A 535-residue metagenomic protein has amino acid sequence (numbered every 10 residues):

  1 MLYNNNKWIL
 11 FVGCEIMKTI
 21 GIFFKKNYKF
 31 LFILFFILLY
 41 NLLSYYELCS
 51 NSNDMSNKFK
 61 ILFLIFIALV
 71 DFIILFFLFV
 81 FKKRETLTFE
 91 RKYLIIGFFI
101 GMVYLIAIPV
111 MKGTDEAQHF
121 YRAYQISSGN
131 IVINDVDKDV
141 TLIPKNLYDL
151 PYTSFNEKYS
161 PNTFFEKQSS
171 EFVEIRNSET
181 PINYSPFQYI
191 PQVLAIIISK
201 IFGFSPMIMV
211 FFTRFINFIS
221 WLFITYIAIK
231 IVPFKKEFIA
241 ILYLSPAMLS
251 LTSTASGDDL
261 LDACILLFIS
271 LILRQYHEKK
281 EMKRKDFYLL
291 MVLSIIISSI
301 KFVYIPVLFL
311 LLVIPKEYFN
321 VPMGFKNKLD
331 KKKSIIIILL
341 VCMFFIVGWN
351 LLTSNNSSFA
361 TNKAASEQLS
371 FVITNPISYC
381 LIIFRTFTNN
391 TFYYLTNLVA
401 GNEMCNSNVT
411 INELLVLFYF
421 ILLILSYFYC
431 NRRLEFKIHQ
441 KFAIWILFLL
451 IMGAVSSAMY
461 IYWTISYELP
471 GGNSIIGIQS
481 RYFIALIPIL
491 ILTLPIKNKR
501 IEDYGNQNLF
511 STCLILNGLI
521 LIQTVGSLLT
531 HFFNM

Functional and structural regions predicted by a protein language model:
Y3-I37, L43, C49-M102, K332-L339 (+2 more regions): Start-transfer (signal-anchor) and selected internal transmembrane alpha helices of multi-pass inner/ER membrane
N27-F36, F204-M207, Y226-P246: Transmembrane-helix signature of polytopic, membrane-embedded enzymes that assemble or transfer cell-envelope glycans
I37-S44, I74, L78, K82 (+5 more regions): Transmembrane signal-anchor helices characteristic of membrane glycosylation enzymes that use polyprenol
G129-F212: Interfacial juxtamembrane loops and adjacent helix segments that form the catalytic/substrate-binding surfaces
S250, D286-F302, V307-V313: Membrane-interface alpha helices of multi-pass inner-membrane proteins
T254-L261: Short acidic/glycine- and proline-prone juxtamembrane loop motifs at membrane-interface regions of multi-pass membrane
L271-E281, V307-M343: Perimembrane helix-loop-helix junctions
I346-R432, M535: Membrane-lumen/periplasm interface segments of multi-pass, membrane-embedded glycan/lipid transferases
